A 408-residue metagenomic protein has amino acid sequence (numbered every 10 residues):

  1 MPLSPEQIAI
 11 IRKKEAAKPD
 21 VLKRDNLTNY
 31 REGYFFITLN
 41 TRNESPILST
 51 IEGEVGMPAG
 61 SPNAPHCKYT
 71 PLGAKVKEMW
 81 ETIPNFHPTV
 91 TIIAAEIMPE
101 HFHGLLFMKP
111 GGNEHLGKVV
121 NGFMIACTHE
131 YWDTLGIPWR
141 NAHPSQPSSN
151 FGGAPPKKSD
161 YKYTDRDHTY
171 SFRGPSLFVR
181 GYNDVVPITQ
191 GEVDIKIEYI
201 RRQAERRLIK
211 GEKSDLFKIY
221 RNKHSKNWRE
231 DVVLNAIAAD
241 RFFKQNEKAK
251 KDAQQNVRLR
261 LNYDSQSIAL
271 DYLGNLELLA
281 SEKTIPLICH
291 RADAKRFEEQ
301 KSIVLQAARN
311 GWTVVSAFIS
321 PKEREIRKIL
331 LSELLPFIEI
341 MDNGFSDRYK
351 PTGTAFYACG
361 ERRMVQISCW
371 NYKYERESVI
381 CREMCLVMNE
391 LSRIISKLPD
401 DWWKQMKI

Functional and structural regions predicted by a protein language model:
M1-V232, A236, R241: Short catalytic/metal-binding and nucleic-acid-binding patches
I219-I408: Glycine-biased, small-residue-rich flexible motifs in mid-sequence functional cores and linkers
